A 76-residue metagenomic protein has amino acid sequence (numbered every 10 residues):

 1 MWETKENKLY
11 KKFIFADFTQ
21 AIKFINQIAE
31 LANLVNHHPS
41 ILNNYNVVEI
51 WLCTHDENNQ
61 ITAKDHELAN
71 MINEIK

Functional and structural regions predicted by a protein language model:
M1-K8: Short aromatic-glycine-(Arg/Gly/Cys) micro-motifs in beta-strand/loop hairpins
E6, N43-V47: Short Gly/Ser/Thr- and Asp/Glu-enriched loop/turn motifs at secondary-structure junctions
L9, V48-W51: Short, aliphatic-rich beta-strand segments
L9-A16: Short, well-ordered beta-strand elements within core beta-sheets of diverse protein domains
D17-N26: Short amphipathic alpha-helices within nucleic acid-binding modules
I25-I28, A69: Short amphipathic alpha-helical/adjacent loop interface patches that line ligand and macromolecule-binding sites
A32-N44, N70, E74-K76: A short N-terminal helical cap/helix-turn-helix that marks the beginning of AMP-binding/adenylate-forming
I50-I75: C-terminal structural segments of small proteins and small subunits
